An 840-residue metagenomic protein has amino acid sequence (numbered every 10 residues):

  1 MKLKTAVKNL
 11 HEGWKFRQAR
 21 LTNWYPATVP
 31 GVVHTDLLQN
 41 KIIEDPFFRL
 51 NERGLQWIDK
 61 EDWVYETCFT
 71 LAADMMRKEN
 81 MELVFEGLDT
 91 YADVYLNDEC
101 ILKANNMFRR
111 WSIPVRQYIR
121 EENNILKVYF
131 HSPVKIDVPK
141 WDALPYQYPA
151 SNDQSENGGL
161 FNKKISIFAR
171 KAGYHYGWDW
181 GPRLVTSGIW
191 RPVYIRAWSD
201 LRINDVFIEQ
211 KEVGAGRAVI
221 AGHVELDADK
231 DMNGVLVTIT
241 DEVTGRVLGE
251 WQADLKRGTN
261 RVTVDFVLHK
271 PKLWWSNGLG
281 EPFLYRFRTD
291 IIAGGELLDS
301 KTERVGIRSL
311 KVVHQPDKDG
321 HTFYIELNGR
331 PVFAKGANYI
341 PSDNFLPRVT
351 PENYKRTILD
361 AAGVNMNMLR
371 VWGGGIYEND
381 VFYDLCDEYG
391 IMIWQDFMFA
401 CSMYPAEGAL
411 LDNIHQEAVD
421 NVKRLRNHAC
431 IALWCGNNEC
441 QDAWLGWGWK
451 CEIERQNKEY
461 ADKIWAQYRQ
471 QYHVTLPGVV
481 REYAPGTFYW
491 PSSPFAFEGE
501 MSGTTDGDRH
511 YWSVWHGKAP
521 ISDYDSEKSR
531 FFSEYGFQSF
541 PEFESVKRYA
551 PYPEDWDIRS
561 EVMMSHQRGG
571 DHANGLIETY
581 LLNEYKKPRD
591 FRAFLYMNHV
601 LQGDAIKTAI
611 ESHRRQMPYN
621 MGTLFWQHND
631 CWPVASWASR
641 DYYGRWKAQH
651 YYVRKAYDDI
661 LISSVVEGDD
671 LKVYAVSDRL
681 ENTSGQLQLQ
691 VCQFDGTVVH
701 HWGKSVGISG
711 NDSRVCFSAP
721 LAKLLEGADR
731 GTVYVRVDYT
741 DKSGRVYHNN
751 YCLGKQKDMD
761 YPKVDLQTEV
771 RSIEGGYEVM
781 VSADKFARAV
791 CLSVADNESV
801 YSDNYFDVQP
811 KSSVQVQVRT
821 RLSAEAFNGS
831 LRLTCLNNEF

Functional and structural regions predicted by a protein language model:
M1-M368, R615-Q616, R645, Y651-F840: Secreted/periplasmic carbohydrate-active enzymes, especially glycoside hydrolases
K8, K15-T22, T28, Y174 (+6 more regions): Substrate-binding clefts and catalytic carboxylate motifs of secreted carbohydrate-active enzymes
M107, D179-P182, S276, N338-P351 (+5 more regions): The substrate-binding groove and active-site-proximal loops of carbohydrate-active enzymes, especially glycoside
V332, V364-L369, D387-M392, N427-L433 (+2 more regions): Loop/turn elements at helix/coil->beta-strand transitions in domains of secreted/extracellular proteins
K335-A337, L369-V371, I393-Q395, F531-S533 (+1 more regions): Hydrophobic faces of well-ordered beta-strands that scaffold small-molecule active sites in alpha/beta enzyme cores
D360-A361, C386, L425, H613: Generic structural signal for hydrophobic
M368-I414, G503-K518: Aromatic-lined substrate-binding rim segments of carbohydrate-active enzymes
E388, A406-E498: Active-site neighborhood of glycoside hydrolase catalytic domains
